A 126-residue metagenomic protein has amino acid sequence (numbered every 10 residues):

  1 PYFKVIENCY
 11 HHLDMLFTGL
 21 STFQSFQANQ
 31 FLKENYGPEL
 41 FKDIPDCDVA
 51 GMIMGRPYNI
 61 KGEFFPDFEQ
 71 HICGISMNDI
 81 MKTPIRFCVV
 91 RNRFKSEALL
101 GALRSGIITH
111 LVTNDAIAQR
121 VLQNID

Functional and structural regions predicted by a protein language model:
P1-I125: Conserved phosphate- and dinucleotide-binding cores of soluble alpha/beta proteins, encompassing both enzyme active
